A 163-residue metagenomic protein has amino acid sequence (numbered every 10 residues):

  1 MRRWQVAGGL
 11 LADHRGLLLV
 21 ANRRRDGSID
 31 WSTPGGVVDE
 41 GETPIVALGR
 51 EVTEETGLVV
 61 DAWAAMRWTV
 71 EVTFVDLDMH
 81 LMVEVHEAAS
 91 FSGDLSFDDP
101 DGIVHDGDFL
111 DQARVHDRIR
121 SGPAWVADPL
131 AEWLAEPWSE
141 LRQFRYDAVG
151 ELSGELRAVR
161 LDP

Functional and structural regions predicted by a protein language model:
M1-L18, P34-E40, A64, W68: Conserved N-terminal beta-strand and adjoining loop/helix that marks the start of the Nudix/MutT-like hydrolase domain
Q5-A7, L81-E84, H105, G154: Change "...and in nucleic-acid phosphodiester-cleaving endonucleases..." to "...and in nucleic-acid processing enzymes
A12-L17, R25-G27, D39-E40, V72-T73 (+1 more regions): Short, charged/polar surface micro-motifs in flexible loops or helix N-caps
G16-E54: Conserved Nudix-box catalytic region and its N-terminal flanking loop in Nudix hydrolases and closely related
S28-W31, D101-P163: Nudix hydrolase/Nudix homology domain
T56-A62: Short secondary-structure junctions
V72-S96, D108-R114, P129-P137: Active-site-adjacent beta-strand/loop module that shapes the phosphate/pyrophosphate-binding cleft
